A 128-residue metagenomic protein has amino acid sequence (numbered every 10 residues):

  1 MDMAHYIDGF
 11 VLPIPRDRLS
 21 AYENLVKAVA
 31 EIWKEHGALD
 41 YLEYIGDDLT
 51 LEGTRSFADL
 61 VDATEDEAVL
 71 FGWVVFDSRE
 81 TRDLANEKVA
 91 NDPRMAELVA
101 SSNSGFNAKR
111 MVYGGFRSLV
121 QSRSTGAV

Functional and structural regions predicted by a protein language model:
M1-A4, A30-A38, G72-F76: A broad, low-specificity signal for short, low-complexity segments enriched in glycine/proline and polar/charged
D2, K34, D40-E65, R94-V128: Glycine-rich beta-strand-turn "strand-cap" elements at beta-sheet edges
D2-A28: Long, hydrophobic N-terminal alpha-helical segment
Y6, D17, L25, D66-V69 (+1 more regions): Generic preference for well-ordered secondary structure
I7-I14, E52-V89: Short, well-ordered beta-strand segments in beta-rich or mixed alpha/beta enzyme and ligand-binding folds
R18-S20, N24-K34, A38-D40, E67 (+1 more regions): Positively charged, small/polar-rich N-terminal and surface patches that mediate targeting and assembly and bind
S20, E80-R82, Q121: Residue-level signal for secondary-structure boundary sites
E23-V29, A85-P93: Short amphipathic alpha-helices in soluble, non-transmembrane regions that often serve as interface/regulatory elements
